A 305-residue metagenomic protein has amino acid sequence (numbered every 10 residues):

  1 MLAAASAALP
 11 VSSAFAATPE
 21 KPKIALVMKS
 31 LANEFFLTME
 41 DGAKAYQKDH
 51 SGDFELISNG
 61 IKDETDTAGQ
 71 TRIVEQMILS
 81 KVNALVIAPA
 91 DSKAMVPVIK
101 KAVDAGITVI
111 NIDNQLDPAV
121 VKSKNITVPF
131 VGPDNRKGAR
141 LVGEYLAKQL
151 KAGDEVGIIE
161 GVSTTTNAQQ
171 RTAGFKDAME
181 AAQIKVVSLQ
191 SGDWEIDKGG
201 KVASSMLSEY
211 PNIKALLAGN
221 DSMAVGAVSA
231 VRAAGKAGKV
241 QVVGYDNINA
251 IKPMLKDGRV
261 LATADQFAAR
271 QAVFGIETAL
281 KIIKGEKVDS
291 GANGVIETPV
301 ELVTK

Functional and structural regions predicted by a protein language model:
M1-K23, E55, K100-I107: Short, low-complexity disordered leader/linker segments with a strong preference for bacterial N-terminal type II
E20, I159, S163, N167 (+2 more regions): Hinge/cleft segment of the Venus flytrap/periplasmic-binding protein
K23-H50, I57-I73, V82, A88-S92 (+4 more regions): Extracytoplasmic "Venus flytrap"
I24, Q70, P129-V156, K198-G199 (+2 more regions): Hydrophobic alpha-helical segments within soluble ligand-binding/sensing domains
F35-S51, G138-V142, T166-K185, V202 (+3 more regions): Short, solvent-exposed amphipathic alpha-helices that sit in or adjacent to ligand/effector-binding or catalytic
D49-D63, E155-I158, K176-I196: Short beta-strand elements in bilobed, periplasmic/extracellular small-molecule ligand-binding domains
A84-D104, F175, V187-S188, G192-P253: Hydrophobic alpha-helical
S92-K93, P97-K137, K148, E155 (+2 more regions): Flexible loop/hinge segments that line or gate small-molecule binding clefts
